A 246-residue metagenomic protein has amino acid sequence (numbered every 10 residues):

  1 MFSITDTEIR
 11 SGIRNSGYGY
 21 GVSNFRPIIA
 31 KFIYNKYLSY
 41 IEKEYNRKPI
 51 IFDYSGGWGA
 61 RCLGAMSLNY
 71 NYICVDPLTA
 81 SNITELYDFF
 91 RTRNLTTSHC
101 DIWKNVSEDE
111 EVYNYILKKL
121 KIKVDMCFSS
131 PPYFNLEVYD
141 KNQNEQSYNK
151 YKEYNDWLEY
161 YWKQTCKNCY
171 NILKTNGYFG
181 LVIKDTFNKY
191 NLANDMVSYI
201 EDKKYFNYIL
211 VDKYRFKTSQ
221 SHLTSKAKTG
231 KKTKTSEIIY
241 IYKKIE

Functional and structural regions predicted by a protein language model:
M1-E246: Class I S-adenosyl-L-methionine-dependent methyltransferase catalytic core
